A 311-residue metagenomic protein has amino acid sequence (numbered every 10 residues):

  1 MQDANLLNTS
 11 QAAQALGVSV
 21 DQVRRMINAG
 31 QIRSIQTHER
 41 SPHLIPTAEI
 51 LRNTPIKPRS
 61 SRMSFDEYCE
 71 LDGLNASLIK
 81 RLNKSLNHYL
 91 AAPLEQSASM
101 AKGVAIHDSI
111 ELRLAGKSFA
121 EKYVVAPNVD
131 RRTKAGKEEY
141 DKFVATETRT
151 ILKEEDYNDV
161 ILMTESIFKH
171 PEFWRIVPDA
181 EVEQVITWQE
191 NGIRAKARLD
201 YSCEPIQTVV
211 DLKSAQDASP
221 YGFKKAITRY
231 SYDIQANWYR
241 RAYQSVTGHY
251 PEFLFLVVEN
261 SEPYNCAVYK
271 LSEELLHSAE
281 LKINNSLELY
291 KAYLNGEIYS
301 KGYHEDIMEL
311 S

Functional and structural regions predicted by a protein language model:
M1-Q22: Polyanion-binding surface elements
L6-S10, R33-P55: Short helix-start
I27: DNA major-groove recognition helix of helix-turn-helix
G30: Glycine-centered, phosphate/nucleic-acid-interacting loop/turn motifs that mediate DNA/RNA or nucleotide
I56-K196, Y303-M308: Metal-dependent nuclease catalytic cores that hydrolyze phosphodiester bonds in DNA/RNA, characterized by
A197-F223: Conserved catalytic cores of phosphodiester-cleaving nucleases, focusing on short active-site segments
A218-Y230, S272: Short helix/strand-bridging catalytic loops that position acidic/His residues to coordinate divalent metals and engage
Y230-D233, W238-S311: Metal-dependent nuclease catalytic regions and adjoining charged, substrate-binding loops involved in nucleic-acid end
